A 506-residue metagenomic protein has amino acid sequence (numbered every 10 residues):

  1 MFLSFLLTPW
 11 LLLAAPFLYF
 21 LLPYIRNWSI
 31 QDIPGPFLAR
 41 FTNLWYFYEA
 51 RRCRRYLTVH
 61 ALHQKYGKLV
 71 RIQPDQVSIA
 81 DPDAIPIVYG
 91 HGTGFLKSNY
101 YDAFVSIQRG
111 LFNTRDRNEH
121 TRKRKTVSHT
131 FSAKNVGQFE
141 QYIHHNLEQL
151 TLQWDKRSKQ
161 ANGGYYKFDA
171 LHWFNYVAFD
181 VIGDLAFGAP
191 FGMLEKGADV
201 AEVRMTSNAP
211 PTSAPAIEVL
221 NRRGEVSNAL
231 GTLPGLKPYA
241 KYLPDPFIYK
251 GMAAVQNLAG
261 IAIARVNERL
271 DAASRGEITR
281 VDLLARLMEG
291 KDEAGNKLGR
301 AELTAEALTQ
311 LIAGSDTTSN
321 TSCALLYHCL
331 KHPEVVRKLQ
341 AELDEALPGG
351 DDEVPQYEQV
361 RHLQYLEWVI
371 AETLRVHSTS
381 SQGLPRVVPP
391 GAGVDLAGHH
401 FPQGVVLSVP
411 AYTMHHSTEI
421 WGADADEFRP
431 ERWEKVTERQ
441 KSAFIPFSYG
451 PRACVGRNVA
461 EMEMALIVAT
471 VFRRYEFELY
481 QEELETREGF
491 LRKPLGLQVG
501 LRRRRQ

Functional and structural regions predicted by a protein language model:
F2-L3, R492-Q506: C-terminal helix/juxtamembrane-tail motif
F2-R122, H144-Q149, V177, A216 (+7 more regions): N-terminal membrane-proximal hinge/A-helix region immediately C-terminal to the signal-anchor transmembrane segment
L38, E140, H144, G164 (+8 more regions): Cytochrome P450 I-helix active-site segment
K97-F104, Q138-T321, K338: Cytochrome P450 heme-thiolate monooxygenase catalytic core
Q153-K156, P333-R337, R439-Q440, R457-P494: Cytochrome P450 heme-binding "Cys pocket" and the immediately downstream C-terminal segment
T317-L330, I467: Short, small-residue alpha-helix embedded
S378, V409-T437: Conserved cytochrome P450 K-helix/beta-meander segment immediately N-terminal to the heme-binding cysteine loop
